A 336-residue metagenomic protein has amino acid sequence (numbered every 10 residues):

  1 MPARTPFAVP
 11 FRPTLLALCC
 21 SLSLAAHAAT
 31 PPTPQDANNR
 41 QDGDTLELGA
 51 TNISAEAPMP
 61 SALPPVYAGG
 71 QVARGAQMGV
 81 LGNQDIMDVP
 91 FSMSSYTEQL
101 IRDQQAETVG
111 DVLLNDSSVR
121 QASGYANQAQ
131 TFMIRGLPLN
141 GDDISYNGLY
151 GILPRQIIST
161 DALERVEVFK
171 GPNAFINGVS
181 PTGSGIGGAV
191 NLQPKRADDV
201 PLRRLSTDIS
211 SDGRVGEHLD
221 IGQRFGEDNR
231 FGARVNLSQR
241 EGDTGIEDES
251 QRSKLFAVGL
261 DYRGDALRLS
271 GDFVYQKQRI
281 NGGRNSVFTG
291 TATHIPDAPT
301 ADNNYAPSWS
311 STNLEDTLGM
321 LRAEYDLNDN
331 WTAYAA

Functional and structural regions predicted by a protein language model:
M1-T45: Cleavable N-terminal targeting peptides that direct proteins into the secretory/outer-membrane pathway or into
A3, P10, P138, Y150 (+2 more regions): Short, flexible loop/turn elements at secondary-structure junctions
L18-L22, I101, A162, W331: Short, Φ-rich (hydrophobic/aromatic) sequence segments
D36-Q84, S92-S94, P138-N140, I157 (+4 more regions): N-terminal, post-signal-peptide soluble/periplasmic segments of Gram-negative outer-membrane pore/transport systems
G49-V200: Acidic, small-polar-rich N-terminal luminal/periplasmic segments of exported/outer-membrane proteins
A126, A301-A306: Flexible glycine/proline-enriched surface loops and loop-helix/loop-strand junctions
L202-R204, I209-N285, D297-T300, S308-Y334: Transmembrane beta-barrel wall of Gram-negative outer-membrane proteins
